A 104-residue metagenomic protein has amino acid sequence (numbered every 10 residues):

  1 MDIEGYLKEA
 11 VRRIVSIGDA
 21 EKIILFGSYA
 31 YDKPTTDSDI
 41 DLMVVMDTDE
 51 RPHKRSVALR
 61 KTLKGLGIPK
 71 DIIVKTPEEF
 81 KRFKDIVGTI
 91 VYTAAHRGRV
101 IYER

Functional and structural regions predicted by a protein language model:
M1-K22, A30-T36, D47-R104: Catalytic core of pol beta-like nucleotidyltransferases
S38-I40: Short, conserved active-site loops that position catalytic residues or coordinate cofactors/metal ions across diverse
M43-V45: Short hydrophobic/aromatic beta-strand micro-patches that form the beta-sheet surface supporting nucleotide- or nucleic
